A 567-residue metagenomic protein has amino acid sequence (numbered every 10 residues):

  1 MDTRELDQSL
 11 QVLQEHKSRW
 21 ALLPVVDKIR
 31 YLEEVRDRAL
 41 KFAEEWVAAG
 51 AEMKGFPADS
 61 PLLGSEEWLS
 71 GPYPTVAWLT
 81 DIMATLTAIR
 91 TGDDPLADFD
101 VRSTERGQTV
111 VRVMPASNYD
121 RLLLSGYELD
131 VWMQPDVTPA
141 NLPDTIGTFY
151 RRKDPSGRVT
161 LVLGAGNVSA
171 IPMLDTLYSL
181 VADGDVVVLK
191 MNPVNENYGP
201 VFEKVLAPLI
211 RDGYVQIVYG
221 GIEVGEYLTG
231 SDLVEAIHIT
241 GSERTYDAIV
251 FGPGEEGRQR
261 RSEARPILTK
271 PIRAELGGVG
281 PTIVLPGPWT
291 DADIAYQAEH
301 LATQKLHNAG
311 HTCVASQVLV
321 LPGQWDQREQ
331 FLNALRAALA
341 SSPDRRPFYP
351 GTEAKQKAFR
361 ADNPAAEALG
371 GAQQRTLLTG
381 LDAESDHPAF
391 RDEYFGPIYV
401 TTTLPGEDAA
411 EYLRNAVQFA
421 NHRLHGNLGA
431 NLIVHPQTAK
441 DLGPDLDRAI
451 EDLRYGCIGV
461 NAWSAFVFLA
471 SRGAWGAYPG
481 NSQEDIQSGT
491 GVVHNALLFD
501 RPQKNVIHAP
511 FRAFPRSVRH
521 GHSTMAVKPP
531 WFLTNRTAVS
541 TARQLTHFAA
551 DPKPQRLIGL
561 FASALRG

Functional and structural regions predicted by a protein language model:
M1-L142, N192-E196, V205, I210 (+1 more regions): N-terminal Rossmann-like NAD(P)+-binding subdomain of aldehyde/semialdehyde dehydrogenases
R4, Q8-E33, L40, K153-S156 (+8 more regions): Conserved C-terminal structural/oligomerization subdomain of aldehyde/semialdehyde dehydrogenase
S125-A170, L174: Active-site-adjacent "gating/activation" loops or surface patches in catalytic cores
V159, I171-E223: PLP-dependent aminotransferase-like
G164, M191-P193, Y219, G241 (+6 more regions): Active-site proximal loops enriched in glycine and acidic residues that flank catalytic Cys/His/Asp and coordinate
V168-I171, N195-G199, V224-E226, R244-D247 (+6 more regions): Flexible loop/turn segments at secondary-structure boundaries
Y178-S179, L228, F419: Hydrophobic/aromatic ligand-binding patch that stacks against planar heteroaromatic rings of cofactors or nucleotides
V186, E203-I210, Y214, V224-E226 (+6 more regions): ALDH superfamily catalytic-core signature
